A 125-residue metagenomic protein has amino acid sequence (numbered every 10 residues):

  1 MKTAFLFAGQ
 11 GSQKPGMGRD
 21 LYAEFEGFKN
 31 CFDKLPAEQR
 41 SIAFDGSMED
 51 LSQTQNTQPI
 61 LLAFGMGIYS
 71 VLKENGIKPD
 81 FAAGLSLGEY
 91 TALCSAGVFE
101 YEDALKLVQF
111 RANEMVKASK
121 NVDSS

Functional and structural regions predicted by a protein language model:
M1-A83: Helix-rich "cap/lid" substructures immediately adjacent to catalytic or cofactor-binding pockets
Q10-G11, A37-R40, A96-S125: Alpha/beta catalytic cores of group-transfer enzymes, especially the acyltransferase/condensing modules of polyketide
M17, Q58, C94-G97, E102: Short, function-defining helix-loop hinge/capping sites that tune catalysis or transport
D45-E49, A83-Y90, F110-A112, S124-S125: Short, glycine/charge-rich beta-strand/loop segments that flank catalytic centers and engage negatively charged groups
G65, D80, G84-G88, A92 (+2 more regions): Gly/Ala-rich beta-loop-alpha elbow adjacent to hydrolase catalytic centers
M66, K73, A92-L93, L105 (+1 more regions): Residues within alpha-helical segments
